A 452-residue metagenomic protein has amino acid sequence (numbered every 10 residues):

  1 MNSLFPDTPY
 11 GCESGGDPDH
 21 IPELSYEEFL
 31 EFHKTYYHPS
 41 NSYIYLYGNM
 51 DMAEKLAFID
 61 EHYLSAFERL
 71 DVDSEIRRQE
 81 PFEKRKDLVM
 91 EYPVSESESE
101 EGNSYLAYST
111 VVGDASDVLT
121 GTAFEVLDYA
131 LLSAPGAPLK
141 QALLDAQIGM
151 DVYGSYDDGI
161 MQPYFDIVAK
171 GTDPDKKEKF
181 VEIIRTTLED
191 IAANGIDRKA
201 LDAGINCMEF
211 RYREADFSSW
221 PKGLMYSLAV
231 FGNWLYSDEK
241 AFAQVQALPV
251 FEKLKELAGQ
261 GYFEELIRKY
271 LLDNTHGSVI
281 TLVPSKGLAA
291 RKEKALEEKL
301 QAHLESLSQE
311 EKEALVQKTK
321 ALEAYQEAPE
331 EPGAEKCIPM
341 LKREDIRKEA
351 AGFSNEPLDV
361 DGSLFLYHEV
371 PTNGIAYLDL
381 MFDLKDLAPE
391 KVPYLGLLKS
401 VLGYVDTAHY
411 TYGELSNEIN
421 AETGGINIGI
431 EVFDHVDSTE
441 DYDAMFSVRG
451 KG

Functional and structural regions predicted by a protein language model:
M1-D19, N41-Y47, N103-G113, K140-E256 (+3 more regions): M16 family metallopeptidases and their MPP-like homologs
N2, V72-G136, P221-Q244, L304-K399 (+1 more regions): His/Glu-based metal-binding/catalytic segments typifying zinc-dependent metallopeptidases
Y43-N103, N194-D197, A215, H303-L304: An aromatic/glycine/proline-enriched structural segment found at the starts of mature extracellular/organellar domains
M52-A57, D117-T120, P174-K179, A290: Short, conserved charged micro-motifs
A247-V250, L254, E293-E311: C-terminal helical/tail subdomains of lipid-metabolizing enzymes
E256-K299: Extended, domain-scale alpha-helical bundle/helix-rich regions
